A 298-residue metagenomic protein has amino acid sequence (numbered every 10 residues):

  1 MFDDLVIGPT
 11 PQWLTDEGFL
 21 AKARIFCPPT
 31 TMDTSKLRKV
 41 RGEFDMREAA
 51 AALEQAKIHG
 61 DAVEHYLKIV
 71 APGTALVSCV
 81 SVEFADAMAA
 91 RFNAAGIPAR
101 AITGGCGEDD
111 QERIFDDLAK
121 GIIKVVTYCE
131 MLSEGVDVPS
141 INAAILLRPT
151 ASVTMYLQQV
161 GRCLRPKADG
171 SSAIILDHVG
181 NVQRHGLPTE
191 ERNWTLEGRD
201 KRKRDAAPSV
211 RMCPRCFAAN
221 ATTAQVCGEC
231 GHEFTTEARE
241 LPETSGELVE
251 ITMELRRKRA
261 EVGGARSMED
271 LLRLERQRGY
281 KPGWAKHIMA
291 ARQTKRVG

Functional and structural regions predicted by a protein language model:
M1, R91, I114-D117, S140 (+2 more regions): Alpha-helical scaffold elements adjacent to nucleotide-binding pockets in ATP/GTP-utilizing enzyme cores
M1-K22, V138, L147-L157, C163-G170: Signature of the SF2 helicase/ATPase Hel1-core->accessory helical subdomain module
D4-C79: Conserved interdomain linker/interface between the two RecA-like ATPase lobes of SF2 helicase motors
G8, A56-G60, E108, E112 (+5 more regions): Amphipathic alpha-helical transducer elements in NTP-driven molecular machines
D86-A90, I97-C129: Conserved helicase ATPase core of P-loop NTP-dependent helicases/translocases
K124-C129, E134-P149, M155, S172-D177: A short beta-strand element within the Helicase C-terminal
R162-T189: Conserved segment of the helicase C-terminal RecA-like domain
G180, G186, E197-G298: Non-catalytic terminal extensions of ATP-dependent helicases
